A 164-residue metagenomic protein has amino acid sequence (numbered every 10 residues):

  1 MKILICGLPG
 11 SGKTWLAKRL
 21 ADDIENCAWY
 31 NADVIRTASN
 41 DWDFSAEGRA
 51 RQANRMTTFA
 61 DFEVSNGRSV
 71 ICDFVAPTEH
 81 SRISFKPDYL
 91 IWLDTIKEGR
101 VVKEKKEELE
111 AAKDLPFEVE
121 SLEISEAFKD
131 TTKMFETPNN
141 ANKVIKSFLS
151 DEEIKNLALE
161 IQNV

Functional and structural regions predicted by a protein language model:
K2: Walker A (P-loop) ATP-phosphate-binding motif of ABC ATPase nucleotide-binding domains
I5: Hydrophobic anchor at the beta1->P-loop junction of P-loop NTPases
L8: P-loop (Walker A) phosphate-binding loop of NTP-binding proteins
S11: ATP-binding Walker
T14: Walker A/P-loop
A17-T58: Conserved substrate/cofactor phosphate-moiety recognition/catalytic segment in nucleotide-dependent phosphotransferases
E47-E98: Glycine-rich phosphate-binding loop used to anchor ATP phosphates in small-molecule kinases, encompassing both
S84, L93-V164: Small-molecule kinase domains that catalyze NTP-dependent phosphoryl transfer to phosphate-bearing small molecules
